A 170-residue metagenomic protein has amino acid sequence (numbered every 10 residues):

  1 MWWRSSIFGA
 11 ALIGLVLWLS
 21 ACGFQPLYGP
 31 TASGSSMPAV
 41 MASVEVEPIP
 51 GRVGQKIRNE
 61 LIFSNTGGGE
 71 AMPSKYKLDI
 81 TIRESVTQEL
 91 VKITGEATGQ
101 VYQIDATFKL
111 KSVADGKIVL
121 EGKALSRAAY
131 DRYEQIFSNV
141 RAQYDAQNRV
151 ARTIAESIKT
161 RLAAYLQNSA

Functional and structural regions predicted by a protein language model:
M1-A11: Bacterial N-terminal signal peptides that target proteins for export
L17-A21: C-terminal motif of bacterial Sec signal peptides marking the signal peptidase cleavage site
G23-P26: Bacterial signal peptide processing site
T31-R52: Post-signal peptide N-terminal segment of mature Sec-exported envelope proteins
R52-E60, I154: An acidic helix/loop motif centered on a single conserved Asp/Glu that marks catalytic or ligand-interacting sites
G68-K123, A128-D145: Surface-exposed short loop/turn segments
R141-A170: C-terminal/domain-edge helix-coil "capping" segments
